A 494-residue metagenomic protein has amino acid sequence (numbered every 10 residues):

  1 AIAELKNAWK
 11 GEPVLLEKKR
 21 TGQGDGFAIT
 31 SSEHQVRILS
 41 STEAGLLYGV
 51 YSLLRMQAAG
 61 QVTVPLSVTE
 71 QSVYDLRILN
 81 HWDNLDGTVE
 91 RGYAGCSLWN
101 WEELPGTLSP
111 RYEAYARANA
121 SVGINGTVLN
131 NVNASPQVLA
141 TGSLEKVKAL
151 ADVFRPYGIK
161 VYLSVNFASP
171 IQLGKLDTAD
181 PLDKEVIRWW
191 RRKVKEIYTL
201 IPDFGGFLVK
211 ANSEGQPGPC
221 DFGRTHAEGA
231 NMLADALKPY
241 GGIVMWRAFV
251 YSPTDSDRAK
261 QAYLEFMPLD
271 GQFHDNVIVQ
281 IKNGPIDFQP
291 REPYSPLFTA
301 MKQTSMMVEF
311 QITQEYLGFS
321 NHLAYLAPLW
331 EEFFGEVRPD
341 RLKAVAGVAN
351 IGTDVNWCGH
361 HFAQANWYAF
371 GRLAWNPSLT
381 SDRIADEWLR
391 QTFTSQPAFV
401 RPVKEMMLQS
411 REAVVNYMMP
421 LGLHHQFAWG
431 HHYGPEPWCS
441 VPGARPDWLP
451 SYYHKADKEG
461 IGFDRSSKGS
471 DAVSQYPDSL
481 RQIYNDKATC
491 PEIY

Functional and structural regions predicted by a protein language model:
A1-W9: Short, charged N-terminal beta->alpha structural module
E4, R20-L208, K238: Feature activates predominantly on carbohydrate-active enzymes
W9-G11, S31-S32, V73, G271-F273 (+1 more regions): Flexible, charged surface loops at secondary-structure boundaries
K10-T21: Auxiliary, metal-adjacent structural segments of Zn-dependent hydrolase domains
V14-L15, Y162, M245, Q280: General small-molecule cofactor/ligand-binding pocket signal
E103, A149, K175-D386, T392-Q396 (+2 more regions): Catalytic-core regions of glycoside hydrolase
D340-Y494: Catalytic domains of carbohydrate-active enzymes that cleave complex glycans
